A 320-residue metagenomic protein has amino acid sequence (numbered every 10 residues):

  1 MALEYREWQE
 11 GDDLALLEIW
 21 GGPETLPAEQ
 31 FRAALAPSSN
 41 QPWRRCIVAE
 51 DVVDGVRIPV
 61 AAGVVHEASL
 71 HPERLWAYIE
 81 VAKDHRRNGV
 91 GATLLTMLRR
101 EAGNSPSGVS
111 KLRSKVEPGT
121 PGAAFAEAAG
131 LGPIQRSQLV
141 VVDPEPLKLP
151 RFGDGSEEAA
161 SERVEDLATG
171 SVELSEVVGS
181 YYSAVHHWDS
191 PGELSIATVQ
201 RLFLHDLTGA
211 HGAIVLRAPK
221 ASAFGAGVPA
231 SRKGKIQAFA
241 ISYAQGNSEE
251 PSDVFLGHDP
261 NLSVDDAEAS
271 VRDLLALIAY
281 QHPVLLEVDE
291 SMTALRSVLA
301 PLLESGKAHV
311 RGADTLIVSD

Functional and structural regions predicted by a protein language model:
M1-L35, E50, P150-L194: Short amphipathic alpha-helix that is part of the acyltransferase structural core
G11-H66, P191-V228: Active-site rim helix/loop that mediates acceptor-substrate recognition in acyltransferases
P59, H66-Y78, R86, A244-L256: A conserved beta-turn-beta hairpin within the catalytic core of GNAT-like acetyltransferases that forms part
P59-A61, Q135-Q138, G234-A238: A structural microfeature
V81, R87-E101, A128, S263-Y280: Conserved acetyl-CoA-binding loop-helix of GNAT-fold acetyltransferases
A92, R100-R136, S291-A308: Conserved active-site alpha-helix within GNAT-family acetyltransferase domains
V141-V172, V298, L302, G306-D320: C-terminal "cap" of GNAT-fold acetyltransferases
W188, G192-P219, F224-D320: Hydrophobic multi-pass inner-membrane translocation pores used for secretion and envelope-lipid/glycan export
